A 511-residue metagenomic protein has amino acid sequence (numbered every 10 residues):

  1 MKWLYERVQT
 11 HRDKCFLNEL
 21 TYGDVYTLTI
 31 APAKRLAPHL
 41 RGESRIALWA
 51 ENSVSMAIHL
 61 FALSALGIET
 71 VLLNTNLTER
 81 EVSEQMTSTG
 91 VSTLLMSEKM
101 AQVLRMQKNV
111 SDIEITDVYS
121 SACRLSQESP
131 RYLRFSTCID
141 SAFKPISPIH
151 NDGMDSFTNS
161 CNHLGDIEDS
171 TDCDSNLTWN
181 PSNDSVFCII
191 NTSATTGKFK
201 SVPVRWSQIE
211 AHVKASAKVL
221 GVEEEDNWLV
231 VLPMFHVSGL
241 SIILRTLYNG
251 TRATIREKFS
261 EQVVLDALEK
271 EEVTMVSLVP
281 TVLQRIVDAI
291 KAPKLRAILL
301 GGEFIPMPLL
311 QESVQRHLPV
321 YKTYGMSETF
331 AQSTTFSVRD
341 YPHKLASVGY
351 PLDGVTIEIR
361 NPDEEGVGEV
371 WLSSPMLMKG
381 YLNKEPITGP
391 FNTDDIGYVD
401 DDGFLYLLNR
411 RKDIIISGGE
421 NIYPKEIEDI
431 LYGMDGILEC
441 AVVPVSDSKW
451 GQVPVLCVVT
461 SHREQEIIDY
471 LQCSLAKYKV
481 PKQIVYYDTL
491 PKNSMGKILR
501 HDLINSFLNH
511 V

Functional and structural regions predicted by a protein language model:
H11-L40, S44-S53, F61, T78-S83 (+1 more regions): Conserved AMP-binding/adenylate-forming core of the ANL superfamily
C15, C138, D155, D172-N191 (+2 more regions): Conserved pre-ATP/AMP-binding loop-to-beta segment of ANL
C15, P38, G42, A65-C173 (+1 more regions): Structural core segment of the AMP-binding/adenylate-forming
T21-Y22, F187-K214: Conserved AMP-binding A3 loop
E210-N227, F235-M275: Conserved AMP-binding/adenylation subdomain of ANL enzymes
T274-L278, Q284-P342, T356: Gly/Ser/Thr-rich phosphate-binding loop
T334, Y350-G354, P362-G389, E420-I422: Conserved ATP/PPi-binding loop(s) of AMP-dependent carboxylate-activating enzymes
S374, I396-K479, T489, G496: AMP-binding/adenylate-forming catalytic core of the ANL superfamily
